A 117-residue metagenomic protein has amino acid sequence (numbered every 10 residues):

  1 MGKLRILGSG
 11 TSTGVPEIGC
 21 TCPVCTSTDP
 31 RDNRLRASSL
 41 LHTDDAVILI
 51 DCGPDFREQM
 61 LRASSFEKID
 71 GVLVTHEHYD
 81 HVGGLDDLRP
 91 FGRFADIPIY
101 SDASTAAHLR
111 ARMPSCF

Functional and structural regions predicted by a protein language model:
M1-F117: Binuclear metal-dependent hydrolase catalytic cores
